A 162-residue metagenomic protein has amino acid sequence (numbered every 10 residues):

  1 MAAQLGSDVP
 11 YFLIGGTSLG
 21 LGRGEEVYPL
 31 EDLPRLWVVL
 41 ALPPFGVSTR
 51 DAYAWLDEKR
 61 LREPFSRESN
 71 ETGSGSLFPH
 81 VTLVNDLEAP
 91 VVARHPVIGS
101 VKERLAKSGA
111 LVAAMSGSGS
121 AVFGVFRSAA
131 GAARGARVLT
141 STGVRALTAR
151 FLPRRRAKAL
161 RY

Functional and structural regions predicted by a protein language model:
M1-L5, V9-P10: Patatin-like phospholipase
F12-I14, L19-V112, R127-Y162: Conserved, helical-rich catalytic subdomain that frames metal- and/or nucleotide-binding sites in enzyme alpha/beta
S120-V122: Conserved glycine-rich beta-strand-loop-beta hairpin in the small C-terminal domain of fold type I
